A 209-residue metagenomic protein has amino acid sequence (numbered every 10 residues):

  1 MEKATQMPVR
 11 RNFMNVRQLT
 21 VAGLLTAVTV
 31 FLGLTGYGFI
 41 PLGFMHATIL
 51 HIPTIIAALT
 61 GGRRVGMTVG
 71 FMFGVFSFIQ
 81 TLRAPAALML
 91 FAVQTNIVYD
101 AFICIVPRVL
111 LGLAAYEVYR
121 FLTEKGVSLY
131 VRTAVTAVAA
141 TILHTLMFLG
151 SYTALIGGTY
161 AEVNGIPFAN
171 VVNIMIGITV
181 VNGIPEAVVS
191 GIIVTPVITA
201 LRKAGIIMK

Functional and structural regions predicted by a protein language model:
M1-K209: Loop-helix junctions at membrane interfaces
